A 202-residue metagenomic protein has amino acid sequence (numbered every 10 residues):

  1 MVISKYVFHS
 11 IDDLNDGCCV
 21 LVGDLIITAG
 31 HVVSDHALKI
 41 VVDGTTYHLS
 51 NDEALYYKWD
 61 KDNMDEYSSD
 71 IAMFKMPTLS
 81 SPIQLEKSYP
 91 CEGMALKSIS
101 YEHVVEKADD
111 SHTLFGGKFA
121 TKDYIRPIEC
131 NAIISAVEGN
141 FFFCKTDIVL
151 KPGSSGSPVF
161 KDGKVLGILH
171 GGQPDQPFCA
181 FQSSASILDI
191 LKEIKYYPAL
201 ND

Functional and structural regions predicted by a protein language model:
M1-N15, S69, P77-I83, A108-N201: Active-site region of chymotrypsin-like
H9-D13, V20-G23, G30-E138, K161-D162: Serine endopeptidase catalytic core focused on the charge-relay Asp
C18, T28, T146: Ser/Thr-centric signal marking residues that sit in or immediately flank functional binding/regulatory motifs
L25-I27, K97, F143, G167: General beta-strand recognition
